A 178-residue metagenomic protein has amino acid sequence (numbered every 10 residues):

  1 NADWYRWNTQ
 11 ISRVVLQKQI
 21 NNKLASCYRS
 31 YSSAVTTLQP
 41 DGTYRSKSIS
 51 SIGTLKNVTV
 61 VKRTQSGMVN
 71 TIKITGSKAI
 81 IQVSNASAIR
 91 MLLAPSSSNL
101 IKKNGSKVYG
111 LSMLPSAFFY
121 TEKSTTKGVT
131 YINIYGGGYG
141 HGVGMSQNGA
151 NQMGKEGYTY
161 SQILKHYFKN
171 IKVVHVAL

Functional and structural regions predicted by a protein language model:
N1-L178: Conserved, single-site charged/polar hotspot
